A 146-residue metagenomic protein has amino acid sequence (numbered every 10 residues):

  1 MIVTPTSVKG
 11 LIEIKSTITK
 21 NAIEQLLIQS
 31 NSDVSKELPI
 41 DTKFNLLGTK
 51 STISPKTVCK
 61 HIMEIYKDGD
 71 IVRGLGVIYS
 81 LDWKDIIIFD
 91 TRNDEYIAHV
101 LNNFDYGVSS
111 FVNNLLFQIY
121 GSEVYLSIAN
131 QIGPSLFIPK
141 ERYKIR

Functional and structural regions predicted by a protein language model:
M1-R146: Intrinsically disordered, low-complexity Ser/Thr/Pro/Gly-rich regulatory segments
